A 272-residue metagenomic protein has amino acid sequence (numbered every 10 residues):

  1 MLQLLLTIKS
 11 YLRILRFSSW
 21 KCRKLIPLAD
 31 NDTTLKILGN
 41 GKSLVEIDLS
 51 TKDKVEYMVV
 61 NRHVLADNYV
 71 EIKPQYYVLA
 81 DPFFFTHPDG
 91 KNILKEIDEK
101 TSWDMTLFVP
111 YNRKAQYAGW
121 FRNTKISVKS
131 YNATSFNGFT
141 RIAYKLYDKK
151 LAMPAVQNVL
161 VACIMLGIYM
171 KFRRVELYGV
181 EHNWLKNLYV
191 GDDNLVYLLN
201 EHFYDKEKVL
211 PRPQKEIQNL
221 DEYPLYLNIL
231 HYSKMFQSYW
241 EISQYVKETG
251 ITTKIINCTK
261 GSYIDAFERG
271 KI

Functional and structural regions predicted by a protein language model:
M1-I272: Metal-ion/cofactor- or nucleotide/acyl-coenzyme-handling active-site neighborhoods
